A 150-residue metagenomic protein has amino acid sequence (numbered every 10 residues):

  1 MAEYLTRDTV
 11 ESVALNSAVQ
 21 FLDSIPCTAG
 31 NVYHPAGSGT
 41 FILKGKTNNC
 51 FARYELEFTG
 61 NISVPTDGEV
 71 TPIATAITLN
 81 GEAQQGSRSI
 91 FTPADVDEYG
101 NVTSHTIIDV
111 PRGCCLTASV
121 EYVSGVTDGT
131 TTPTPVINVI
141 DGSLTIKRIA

Functional and structural regions predicted by a protein language model:
M1-A150: Extracellular jelly-roll beta-sandwich "head" domains, especially the C-terminal globular C1q domain
